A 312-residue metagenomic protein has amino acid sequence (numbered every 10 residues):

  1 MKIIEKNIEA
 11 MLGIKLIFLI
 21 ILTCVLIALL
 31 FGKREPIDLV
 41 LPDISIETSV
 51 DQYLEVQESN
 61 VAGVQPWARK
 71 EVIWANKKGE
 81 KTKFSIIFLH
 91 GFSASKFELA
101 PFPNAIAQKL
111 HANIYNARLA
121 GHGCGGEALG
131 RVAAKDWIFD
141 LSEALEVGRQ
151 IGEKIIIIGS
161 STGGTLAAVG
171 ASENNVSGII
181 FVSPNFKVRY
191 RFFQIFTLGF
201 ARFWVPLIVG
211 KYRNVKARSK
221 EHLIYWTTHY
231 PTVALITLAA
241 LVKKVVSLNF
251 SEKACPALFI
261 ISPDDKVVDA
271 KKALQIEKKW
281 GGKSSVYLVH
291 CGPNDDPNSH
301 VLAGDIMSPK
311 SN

Functional and structural regions predicted by a protein language model:
K2-D51, V286: N-terminal membrane-anchoring alpha-helices
I37-K70, P184-E252, K283, V289-S311: The alpha/beta-hydrolase serine catalytic core
Q65-L110, I114-L119: Short, surface-exposed "cap/lid" segments of acyl-processing enzymes
P101-F102, C255, V268-K279: Short alpha-helix in the alpha/beta-hydrolase fold that links the catalytic acid
C124-I151: Catalytic nucleophile-loop/oxyanion-hole region of alpha/beta-hydrolase and closely related hydrolase-like folds
I158-A167: Gly/Ala-rich beta-loop-alpha elbow adjacent to hydrolase catalytic centers
K253, F259-I261, D265: Short beta-strand/loop motif that positions the catalytic acidic residue of the alpha/beta-hydrolase fold
